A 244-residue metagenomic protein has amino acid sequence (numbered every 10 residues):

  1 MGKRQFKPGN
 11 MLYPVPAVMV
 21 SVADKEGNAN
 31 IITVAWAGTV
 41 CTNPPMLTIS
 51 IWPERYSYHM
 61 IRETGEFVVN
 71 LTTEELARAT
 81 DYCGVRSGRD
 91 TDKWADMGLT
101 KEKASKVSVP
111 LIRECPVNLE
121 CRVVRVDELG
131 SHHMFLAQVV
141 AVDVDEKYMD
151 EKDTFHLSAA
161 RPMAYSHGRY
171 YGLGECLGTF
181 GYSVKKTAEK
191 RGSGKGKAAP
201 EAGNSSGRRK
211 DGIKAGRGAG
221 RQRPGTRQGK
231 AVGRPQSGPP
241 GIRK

Functional and structural regions predicted by a protein language model:
M1-K244: Basic, polyanion-binding surface patches
